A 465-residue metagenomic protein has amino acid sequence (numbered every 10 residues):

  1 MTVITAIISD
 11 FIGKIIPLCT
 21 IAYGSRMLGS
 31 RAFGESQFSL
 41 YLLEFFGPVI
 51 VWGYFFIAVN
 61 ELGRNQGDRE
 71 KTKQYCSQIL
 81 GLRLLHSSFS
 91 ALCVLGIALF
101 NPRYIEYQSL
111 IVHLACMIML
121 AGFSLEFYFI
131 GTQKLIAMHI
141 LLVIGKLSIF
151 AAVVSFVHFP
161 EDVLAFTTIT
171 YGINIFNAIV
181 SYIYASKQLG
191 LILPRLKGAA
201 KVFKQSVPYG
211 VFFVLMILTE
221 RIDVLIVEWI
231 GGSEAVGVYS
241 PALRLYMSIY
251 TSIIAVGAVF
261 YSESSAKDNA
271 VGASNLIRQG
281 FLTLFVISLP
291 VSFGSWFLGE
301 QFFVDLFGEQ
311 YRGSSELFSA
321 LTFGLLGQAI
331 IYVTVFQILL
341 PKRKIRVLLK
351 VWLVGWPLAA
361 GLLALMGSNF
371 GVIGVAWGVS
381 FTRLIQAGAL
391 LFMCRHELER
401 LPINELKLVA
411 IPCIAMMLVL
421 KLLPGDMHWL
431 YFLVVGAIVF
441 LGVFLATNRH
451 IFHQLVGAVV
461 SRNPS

Functional and structural regions predicted by a protein language model:
M1-F56, A91, F150, V207-S233 (+1 more regions): Signature of the first transmembrane helix
T2-P17, G145, F166-S181, A185 (+5 more regions): Transmembrane helical elements of multi-pass membrane transporters/channels
A22, I50-G67, Y246-L284, S288 (+1 more regions): Helix-loop junctions and terminal segments of transmembrane helices in multi-pass membrane transport/translocation
S30, A98-L114, W296-I330: Interfacial segments at transmembrane-helix termini and the short loops linking adjacent helices
Q37, R69-L85, F203, V271-L298 (+1 more regions): Interfacial transmembrane-helix starts/ends
Q108, I118-L141, F323-V354, C394: Membrane-interface junctions at transmembrane-helix termini in multi-pass inner-membrane proteins
V112-A115, H139-K187, V354-G361, V372-M393 (+1 more regions): Hydrophobic alpha-helical transmembrane segments
K421-S465: Membrane-proximal transmembrane or re-entrant/amphipathic helices at the cytosolic face
